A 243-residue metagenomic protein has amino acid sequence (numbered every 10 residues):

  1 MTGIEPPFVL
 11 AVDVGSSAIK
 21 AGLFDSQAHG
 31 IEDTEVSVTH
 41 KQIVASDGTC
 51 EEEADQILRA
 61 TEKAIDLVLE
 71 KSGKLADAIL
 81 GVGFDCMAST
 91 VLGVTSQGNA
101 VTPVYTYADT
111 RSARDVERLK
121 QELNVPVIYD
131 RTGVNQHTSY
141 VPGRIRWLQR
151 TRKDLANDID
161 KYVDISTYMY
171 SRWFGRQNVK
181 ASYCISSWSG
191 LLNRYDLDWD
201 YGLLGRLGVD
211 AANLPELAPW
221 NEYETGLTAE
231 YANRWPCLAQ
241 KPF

Functional and structural regions predicted by a protein language model:
M1-T102, D130, G205, P215-E216 (+1 more regions): N-terminal glycine/serine-rich phosphate-binding loop of ATP-dependent small-molecule kinases, especially carbohydrate
V14-S16, Y129-F243: Gly/Ser/Thr-rich active-site cleft segment
V44-G48, R114-R118, L191-N193, L227: Short, charged, surface-exposed secondary-structure boundary motifs
L58-E62, D66, A113, E117 (+1 more regions): Generic alpha-helical structural signal
S96-A100, R118, E122-L123, V127: Hydrophobic or amphipathic alpha-helical targeting/insertion segments
Y105: Surface "functional belts" at beta-alpha junctions
D109: Carbohydrate-associated surface elements
